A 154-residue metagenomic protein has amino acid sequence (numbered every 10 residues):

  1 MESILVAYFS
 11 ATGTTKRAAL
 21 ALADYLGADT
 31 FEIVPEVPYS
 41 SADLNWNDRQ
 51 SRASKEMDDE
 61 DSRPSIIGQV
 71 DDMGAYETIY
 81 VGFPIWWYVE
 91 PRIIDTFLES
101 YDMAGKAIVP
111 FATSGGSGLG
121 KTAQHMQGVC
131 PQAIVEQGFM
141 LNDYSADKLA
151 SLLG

Functional and structural regions predicted by a protein language model:
M1-T78, Y88-E90, D95, E99 (+1 more regions): N-terminal beta1-alpha1-beta2 submodule of the flavodoxin-like/Rossmannoid cofactor-binding fold
D29, A104, A133-I134: Secondary-structure boundary/capping positions in well-ordered alpha/beta enzyme cores
M73, E99-G105, G128-C130: Short, conserved loop/helix-junction motifs that constitute active-site signature segments in enzyme catalytic cores
F83-P84: Glycine-rich, N-terminal phosphate-binding loop of Rossmann-like dinucleotide-binding domains
V109-S145: Short, glycine-/small-residue-rich phosphate/pyrophosphate-handling segment
